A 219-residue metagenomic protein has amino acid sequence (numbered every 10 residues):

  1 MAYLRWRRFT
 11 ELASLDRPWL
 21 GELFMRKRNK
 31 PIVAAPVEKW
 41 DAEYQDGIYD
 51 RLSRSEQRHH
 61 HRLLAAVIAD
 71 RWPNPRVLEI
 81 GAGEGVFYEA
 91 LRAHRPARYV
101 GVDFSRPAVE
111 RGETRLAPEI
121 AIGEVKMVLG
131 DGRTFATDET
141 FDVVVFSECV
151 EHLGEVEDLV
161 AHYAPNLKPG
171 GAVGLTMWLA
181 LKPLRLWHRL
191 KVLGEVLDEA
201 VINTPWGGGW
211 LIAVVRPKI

Functional and structural regions predicted by a protein language model:
A2-D46: N-terminal, positively charged/glycine-rich alpha-helical extensions of SAM-dependent methyltransferases
I48-L63: Conserved SAM-binding loop and adjacent beta-strand
N74-G83: Conserved class I S-adenosyl-L-methionine
E84-G132: Class I SAM-dependent methyltransferase SAM/SAH-binding core
A136-V144: A short acidic, Gly/Pro-enriched loop at the edge of an enzyme's catalytic core that lines a small-molecule cofactor
V143-G154: A short SAM/SAH-binding and catalytic strip from SAM-dependent methyltransferases
D158-P169: A short glycine-rich, Lys/Arg-flanked "PGG" loop and its adjoining helix->strand segment in the class I
G170-W178: Conserved beta-strand signature within the Rossmann-like core of class I S-adenosyl-L-methionine
